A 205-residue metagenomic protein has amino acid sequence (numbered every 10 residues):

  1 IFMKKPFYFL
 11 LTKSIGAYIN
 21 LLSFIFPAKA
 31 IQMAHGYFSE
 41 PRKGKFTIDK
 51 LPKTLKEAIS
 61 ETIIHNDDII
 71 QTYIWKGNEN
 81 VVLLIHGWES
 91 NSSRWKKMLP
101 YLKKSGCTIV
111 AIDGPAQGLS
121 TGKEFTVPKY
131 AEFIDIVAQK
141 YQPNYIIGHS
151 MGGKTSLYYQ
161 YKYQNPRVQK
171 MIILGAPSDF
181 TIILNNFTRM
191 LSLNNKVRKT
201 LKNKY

Functional and structural regions predicted by a protein language model:
K5-T62: An N-terminal hydrophobic leader/cap segment in hydrolases
I70-N80: Short beta-strand-to-loop junctions in surface cap/lid or active-site-entrance loops
E79, H86-S90: Active-site glycine-rich loops that stabilize anionic/oxyanionic intermediates across multiple enzyme folds
S92, L99-T121: Conserved alpha/beta-hydrolase
G122-Y145: Alpha/beta-hydrolase active-site loop
Y145-I147, M171: Conserved alpha/beta-hydrolase fold motif
I147-S156: Gly/Ala-rich beta-loop-alpha elbow adjacent to hydrolase catalytic centers
V168-Y205: The alpha/beta-hydrolase serine catalytic core
